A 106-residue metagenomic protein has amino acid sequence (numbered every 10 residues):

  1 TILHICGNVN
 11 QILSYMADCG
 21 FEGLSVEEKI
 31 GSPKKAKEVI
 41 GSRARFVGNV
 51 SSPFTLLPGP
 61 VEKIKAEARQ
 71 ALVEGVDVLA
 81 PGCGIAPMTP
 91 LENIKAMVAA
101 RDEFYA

Functional and structural regions predicted by a protein language model:
T1-A106: Active-site loop segments of alpha/beta catalytic cores
